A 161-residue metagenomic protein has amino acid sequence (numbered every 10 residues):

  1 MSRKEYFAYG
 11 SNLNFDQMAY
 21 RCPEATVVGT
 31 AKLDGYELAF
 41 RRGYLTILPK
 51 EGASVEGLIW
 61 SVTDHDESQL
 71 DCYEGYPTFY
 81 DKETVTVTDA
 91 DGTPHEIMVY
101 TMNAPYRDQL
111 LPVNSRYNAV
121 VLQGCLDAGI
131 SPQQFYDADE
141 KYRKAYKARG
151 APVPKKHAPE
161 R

Functional and structural regions predicted by a protein language model:
M1-R161: Glycine-aromatic micro-motifs
